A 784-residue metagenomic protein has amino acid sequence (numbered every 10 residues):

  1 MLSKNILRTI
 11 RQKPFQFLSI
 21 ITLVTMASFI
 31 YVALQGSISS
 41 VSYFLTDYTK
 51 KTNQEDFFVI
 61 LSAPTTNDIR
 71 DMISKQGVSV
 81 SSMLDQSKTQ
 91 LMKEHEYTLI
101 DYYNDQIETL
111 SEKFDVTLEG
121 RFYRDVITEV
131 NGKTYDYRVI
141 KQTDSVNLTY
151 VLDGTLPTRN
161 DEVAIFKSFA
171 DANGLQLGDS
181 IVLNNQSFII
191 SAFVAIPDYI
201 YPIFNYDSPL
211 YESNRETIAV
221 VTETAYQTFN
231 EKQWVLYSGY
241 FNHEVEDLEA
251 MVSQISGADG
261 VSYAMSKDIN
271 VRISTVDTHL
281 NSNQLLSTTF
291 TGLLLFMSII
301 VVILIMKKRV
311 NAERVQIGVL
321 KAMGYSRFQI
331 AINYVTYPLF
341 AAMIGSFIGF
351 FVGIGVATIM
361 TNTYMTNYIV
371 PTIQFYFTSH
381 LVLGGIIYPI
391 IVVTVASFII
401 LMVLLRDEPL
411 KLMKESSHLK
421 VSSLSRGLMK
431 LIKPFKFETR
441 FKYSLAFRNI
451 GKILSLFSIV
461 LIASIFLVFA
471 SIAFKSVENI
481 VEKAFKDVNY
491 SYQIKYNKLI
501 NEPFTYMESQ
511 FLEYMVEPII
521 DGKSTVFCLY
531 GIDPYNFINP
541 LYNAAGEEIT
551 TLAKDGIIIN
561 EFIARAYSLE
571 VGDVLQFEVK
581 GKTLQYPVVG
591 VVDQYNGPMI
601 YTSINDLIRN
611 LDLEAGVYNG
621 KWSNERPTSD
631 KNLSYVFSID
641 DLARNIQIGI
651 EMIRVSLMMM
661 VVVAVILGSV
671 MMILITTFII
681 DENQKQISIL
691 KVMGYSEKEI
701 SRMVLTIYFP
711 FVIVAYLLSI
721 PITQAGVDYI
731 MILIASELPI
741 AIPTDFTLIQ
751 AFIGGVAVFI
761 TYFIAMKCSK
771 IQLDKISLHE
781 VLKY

Functional and structural regions predicted by a protein language model:
M1-Y31, S42, V335, L339 (+6 more regions): N-terminal Sec/SRP start-transfer signal
L2-I299, K308, I480-Q493, A553 (+2 more regions): Membrane transport/envelope proteins' first extracytoplasmic loop
N5-R8, K13-F15, I300-F340, V670-P710: Interfacial "coupling" helices/loops that link adjacent transmembrane helices in transporter permeases
V59, F437-A566, E570-D573, F577-K580 (+1 more regions): Juxtamembrane segments of multi-pass membrane proteins
Q176, S326-R327, E408, E570 (+2 more regions): Short coil/turn motifs that cap or connect alpha-helices
D259, I303-R309, E313-V315, L339-P371 (+5 more regions): Small-residue-rich transmembrane alpha-helices
D407-L424, I771-Y784: Short cytosolic juxtamembrane segments of multi-pass membrane proteins
N619-K621, N632-I732, I740-T744, Q750 (+4 more regions): C-terminal transmembrane helical bundles of large multi-pass transporters and their helix-start/helix-kink determinants
